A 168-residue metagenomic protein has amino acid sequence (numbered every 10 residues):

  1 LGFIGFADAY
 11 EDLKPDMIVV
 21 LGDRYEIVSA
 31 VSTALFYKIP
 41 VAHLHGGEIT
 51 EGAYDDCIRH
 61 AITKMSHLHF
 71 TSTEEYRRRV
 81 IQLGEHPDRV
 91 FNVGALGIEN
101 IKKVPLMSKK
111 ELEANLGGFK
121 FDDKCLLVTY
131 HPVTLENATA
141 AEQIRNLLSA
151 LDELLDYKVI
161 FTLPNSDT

Functional and structural regions predicted by a protein language model:
L1-P87: Active-site and donor-binding regions of nucleotide-sugar-utilizing enzymes
P40, R89, D156-V159: Residues at the starts of beta-strands that form the adenosine-phosphate
E48-E51, T134-N137, N165-T168: Short, small-residue-enriched loops and turns at beta-alpha junctions that line or gate enzyme active sites
S66-E142: A nucleotide-sugar donor-handling region in carbohydrate enzymes
E142-D156: Short hydrophobic signal-anchor/transmembrane segments that target glycosyltransferases and glycosylation machinery
L154-T168: Catalytic donor nucleotide-activated moiety binding site of glycosyltransferases and closely related
